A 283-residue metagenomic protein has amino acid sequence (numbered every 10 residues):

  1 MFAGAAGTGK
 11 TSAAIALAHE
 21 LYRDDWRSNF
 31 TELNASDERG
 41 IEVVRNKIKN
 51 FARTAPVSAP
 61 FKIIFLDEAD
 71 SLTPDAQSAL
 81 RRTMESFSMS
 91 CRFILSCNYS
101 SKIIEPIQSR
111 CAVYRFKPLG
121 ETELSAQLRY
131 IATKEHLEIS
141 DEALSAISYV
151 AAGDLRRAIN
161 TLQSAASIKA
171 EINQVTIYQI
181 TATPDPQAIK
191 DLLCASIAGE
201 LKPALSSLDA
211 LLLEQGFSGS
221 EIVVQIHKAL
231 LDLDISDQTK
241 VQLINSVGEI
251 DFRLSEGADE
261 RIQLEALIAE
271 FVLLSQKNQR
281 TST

Functional and structural regions predicted by a protein language model:
M1-E32, R81-E85: Walker A/P-loop
A6, N34-S36, N98, A112-S125: Conserved AAA+ ATPase "SRH/arginine-finger" region at the nucleotide-binding site
S28, S90, E105-T122: A short helix-turn-beta junction within AAA+ P-loop NTPase domains corresponding to the substrate/partner-engaging
S28-I63, P74: Short glycine-rich substrate-engagement loop in P-loop NTPases that contacts/grips substrate
K49-P56, L66-S109: Conserved catalytic/switch belt of AAA+ P-loop NTPases
I64, L144-V150, R156-A170, T176-Y178 (+3 more regions): C-terminal helical "lid" of AAA+/P-loop NTPase domains
C111, K117-E142, I197: Conserved small helical "lid"/interfacial subdomain of P-loop NTPases
L192-T283: Helix-rich C-terminal "collar"/helical-bundle subdomain used as an assembly and partner-interaction module in RFC-like
